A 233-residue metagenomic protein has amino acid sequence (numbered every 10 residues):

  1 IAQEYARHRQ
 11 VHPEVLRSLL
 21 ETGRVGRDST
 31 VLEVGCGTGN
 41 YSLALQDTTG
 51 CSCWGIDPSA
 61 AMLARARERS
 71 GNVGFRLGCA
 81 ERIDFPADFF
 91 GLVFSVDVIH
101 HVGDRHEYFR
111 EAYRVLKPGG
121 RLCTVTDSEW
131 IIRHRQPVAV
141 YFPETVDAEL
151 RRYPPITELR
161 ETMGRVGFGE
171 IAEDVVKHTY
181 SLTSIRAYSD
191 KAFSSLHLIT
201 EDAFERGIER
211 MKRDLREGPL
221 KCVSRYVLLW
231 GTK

Functional and structural regions predicted by a protein language model:
I1-R27, N40-A44, M62-R65, I131 (+2 more regions): Conserved class I S-adenosyl-L-methionine
L32, T38-R82: Class I SAM-dependent methyltransferase SAM/SAH-binding core
T38, I171-K233: Conserved Class I S-adenosyl-L-methionine
F94: A conserved beta-strand element that flanks and buttresses the S-adenosyl-L-methionine
D97-H101: Short catalytic micro-motifs in class I SAM-dependent methyltransferases
H106-P118: A short glycine-rich, Lys/Arg-flanked "PGG" loop and its adjoining helix->strand segment in the class I
R121-L150: Conserved class I S-adenosyl-L-methionine
R151-V166: Short alpha-helix
